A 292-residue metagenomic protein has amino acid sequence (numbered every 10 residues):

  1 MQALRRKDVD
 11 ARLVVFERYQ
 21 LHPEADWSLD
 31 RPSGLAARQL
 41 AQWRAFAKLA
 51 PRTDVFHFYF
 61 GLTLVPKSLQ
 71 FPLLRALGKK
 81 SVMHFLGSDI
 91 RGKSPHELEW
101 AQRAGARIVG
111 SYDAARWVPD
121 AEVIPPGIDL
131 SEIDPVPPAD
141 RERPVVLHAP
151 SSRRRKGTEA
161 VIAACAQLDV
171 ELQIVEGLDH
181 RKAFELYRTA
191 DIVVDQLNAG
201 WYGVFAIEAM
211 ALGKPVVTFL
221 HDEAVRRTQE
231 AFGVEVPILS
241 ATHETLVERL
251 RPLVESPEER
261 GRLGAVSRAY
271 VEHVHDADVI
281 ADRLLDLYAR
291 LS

Functional and structural regions predicted by a protein language model:
V14, V55-F60, F71-R91, A106-V109: Active-site proximal beta-strand in glycosyltransferases
F46-P66, V82, I192, Q196: Short N-terminal targeting/anchoring amphipathic segment
D89-I90, Q102-P135, R141: Donor nucleotide-sugar binding/catalytic pocket of nucleotide-sugar-dependent glycosyltransferases
P135-K156, I162-C165: Conserved donor-binding/catalytic core segment of Leloir-type glycosyltransferases
R188-W201, K214: Acidic donor-binding loop of glycosyltransferase active sites
P215-A224: Short hydrophobic beta-strand element within catalytic cores of glycosyltransferases and related nucleotide-activated
V225-R251, R262: Change "using UDP/GDP/dTDP sugars" to "using nucleotide sugars
E255-Y288: A charged, aromatic-enriched C-terminal amphipathic alpha-helix characteristic of glycosyltransferases across folds
